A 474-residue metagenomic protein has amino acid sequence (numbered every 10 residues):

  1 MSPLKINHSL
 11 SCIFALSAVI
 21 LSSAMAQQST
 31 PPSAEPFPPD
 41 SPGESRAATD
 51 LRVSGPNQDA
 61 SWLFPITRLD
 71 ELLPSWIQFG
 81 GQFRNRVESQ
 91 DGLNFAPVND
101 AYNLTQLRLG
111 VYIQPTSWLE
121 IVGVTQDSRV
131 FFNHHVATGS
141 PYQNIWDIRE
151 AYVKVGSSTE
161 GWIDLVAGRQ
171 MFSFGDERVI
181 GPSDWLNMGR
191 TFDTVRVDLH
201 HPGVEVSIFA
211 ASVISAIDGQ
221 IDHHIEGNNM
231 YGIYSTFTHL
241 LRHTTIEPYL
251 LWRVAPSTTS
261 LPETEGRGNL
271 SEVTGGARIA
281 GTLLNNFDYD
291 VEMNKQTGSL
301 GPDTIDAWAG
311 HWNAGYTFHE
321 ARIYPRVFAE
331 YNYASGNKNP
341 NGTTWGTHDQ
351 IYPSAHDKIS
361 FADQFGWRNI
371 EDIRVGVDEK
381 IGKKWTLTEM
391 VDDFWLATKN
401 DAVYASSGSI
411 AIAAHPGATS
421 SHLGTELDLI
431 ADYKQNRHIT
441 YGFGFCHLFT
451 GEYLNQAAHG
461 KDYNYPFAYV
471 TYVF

Functional and structural regions predicted by a protein language model:
L4, L10, L16, L21-N99 (+7 more regions): N-terminal periplasmic/intermembrane-space "pro-region" immediately following the signal or transit peptide
V53-N57, S89-T105, I113-G161, F174-P182 (+5 more regions): Surface-exposed loop and membrane-interface regions of Gram-negative outer-membrane beta-barrel proteins
Q78-Q82, E120-V124, V166-G168, Y249 (+4 more regions): Outer-envelope exported proteins of Gram-negative bacteria
Q78-Q82, Q106-G110, Y152-K154, V166 (+7 more regions): One-face residue pattern on beta-strands with alternating periodicity enriched for small/polar residues
R86-Q90, V124, S128-F132, Q170-F174 (+7 more regions): Structural signature of outer-membrane beta-barrel domains
T159-L165, P182-N341, K380, N400 (+3 more regions): Signature for the C-terminal beta-barrel architecture of outer-membrane proteins
P325-E426: C-terminal structural cap/anchor segments
N436-A468, V473: Predominantly the C-terminal beta-signal and adjacent terminal strand-loop region of outer-membrane beta-barrel
